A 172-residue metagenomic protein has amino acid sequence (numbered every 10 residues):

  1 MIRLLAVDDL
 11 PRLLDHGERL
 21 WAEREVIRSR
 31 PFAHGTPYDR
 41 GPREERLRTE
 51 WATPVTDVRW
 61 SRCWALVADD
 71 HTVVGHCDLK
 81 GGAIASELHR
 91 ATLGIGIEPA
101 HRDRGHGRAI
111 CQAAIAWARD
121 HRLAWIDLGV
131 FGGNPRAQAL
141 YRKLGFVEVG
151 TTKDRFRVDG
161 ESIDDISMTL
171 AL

Functional and structural regions predicted by a protein language model:
M1-E18, E25-I27: A short beta-loop-alpha structural element at the N-terminal edge of CoA-dependent acyl/N-acetyltransferase catalytic
R12, L88, T92, R136: Amphipathic alpha-helical recognition patches that constitute DNA-binding helices
E18-W21, V26-I27, H34-A100, C111-Q112 (+1 more regions): Acetyl-CoA-dependent GNAT
R104, R108-A109, D120, G133-T151: Conserved active-site alpha-helix within GNAT-family acetyltransferase domains
C111, A118-G129: Conserved GNAT acetyl-CoA-binding A-motif
W125-F131, R142, V147-I163: Conserved catalytic-core motifs of GNAT/GCN5-like acyltransferases
S162-L172: Terminal substrate-recognition subdomain of acyl/acetyltransferases
